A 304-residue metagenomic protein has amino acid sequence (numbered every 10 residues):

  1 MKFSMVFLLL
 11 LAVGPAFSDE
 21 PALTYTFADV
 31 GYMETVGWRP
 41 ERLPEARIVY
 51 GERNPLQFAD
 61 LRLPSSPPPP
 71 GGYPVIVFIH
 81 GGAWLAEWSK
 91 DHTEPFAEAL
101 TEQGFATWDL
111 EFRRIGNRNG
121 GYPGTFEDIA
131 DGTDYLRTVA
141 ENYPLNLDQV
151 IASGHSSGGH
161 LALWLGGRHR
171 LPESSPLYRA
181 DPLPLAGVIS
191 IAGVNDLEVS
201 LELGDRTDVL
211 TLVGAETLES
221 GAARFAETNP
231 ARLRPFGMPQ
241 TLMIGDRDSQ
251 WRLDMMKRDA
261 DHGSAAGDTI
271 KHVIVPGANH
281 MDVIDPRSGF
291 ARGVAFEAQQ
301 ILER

Functional and structural regions predicted by a protein language model:
E20-P70: N-terminal cap/lid segment of alpha/beta-hydrolase-fold proteins
E34-L43, G166, E198-R232: Mobile cap/lid helix-loop segments that gate and shape the active-site cleft of serine hydrolases
G71-G81: Short beta-strand element of the alpha/beta-hydrolase
W88-A97, L110-L147: Catalytic nucleophile-loop/oxyanion-hole region of alpha/beta-hydrolase and closely related hydrolase-like folds
D134-E202: Primarily recognizes the serine-hydrolase "nucleophile elbow" in alpha/beta-hydrolase and SGNH/GDSL folds
L242-S249: Conserved strand-to-loop "acid loop" that flanks and positions the catalytic carboxylate
M243, K257-R304: C-terminal catalytic histidine-bearing segment of alpha/beta-hydrolase fold enzymes
S249-K257: Conserved alpha/beta-hydrolase "acid-adjacent" motif
